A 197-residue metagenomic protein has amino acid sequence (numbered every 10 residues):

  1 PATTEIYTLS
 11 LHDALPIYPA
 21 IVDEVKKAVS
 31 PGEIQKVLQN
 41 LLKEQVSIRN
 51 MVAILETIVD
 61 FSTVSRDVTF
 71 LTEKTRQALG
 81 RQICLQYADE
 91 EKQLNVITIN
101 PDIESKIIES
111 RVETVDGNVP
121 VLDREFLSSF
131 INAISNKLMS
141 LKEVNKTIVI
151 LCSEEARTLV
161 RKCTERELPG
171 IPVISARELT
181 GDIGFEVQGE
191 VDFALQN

Functional and structural regions predicted by a protein language model:
P1-A2, N136: A generic local structural motif
A2-L15: Short, small-residue-biased leader/transition segments that mark boundaries at the very start of proteins
A14-D23, P101: Alpha-helical cores of eukaryotic small-GTPase signaling modules
P19-K26, N40-L42: A ubiquitous short alpha-helical element
E24, A28, G32, K36 (+1 more regions): Extended, low-charge hydrophobic alpha-helical regions
